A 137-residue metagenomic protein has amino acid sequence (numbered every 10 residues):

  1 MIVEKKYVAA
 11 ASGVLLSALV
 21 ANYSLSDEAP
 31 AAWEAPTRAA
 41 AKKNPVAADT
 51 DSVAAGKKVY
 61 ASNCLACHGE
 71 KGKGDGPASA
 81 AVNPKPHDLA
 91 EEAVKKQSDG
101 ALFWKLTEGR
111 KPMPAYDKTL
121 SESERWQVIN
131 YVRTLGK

Functional and structural regions predicted by a protein language model:
I2-A11: Bacterial N-terminal signal peptides that target proteins for export
A11-L19: Bacterial N-terminal signal peptides
S24-D27: Boundary of Sec targeting at the N-terminus
A29-V59: Electrostatic cytochrome c docking/interface patches
A32-A35, P77-V82: Short, flexible, mixed-charge acidic loops at enzyme active sites
D49-K73, S79, L102-E108: Sequence/structural segment immediately N-terminal to covalent heme-attachment motifs in c-type and related
K73-G74, E122: Short, non-ligating residues that shape and space the ligands of small metal-coordination modules and catalytic
A81-L135: Extracytoplasmic electron-transfer domains, predominantly the class I c-type cytochrome c fold
